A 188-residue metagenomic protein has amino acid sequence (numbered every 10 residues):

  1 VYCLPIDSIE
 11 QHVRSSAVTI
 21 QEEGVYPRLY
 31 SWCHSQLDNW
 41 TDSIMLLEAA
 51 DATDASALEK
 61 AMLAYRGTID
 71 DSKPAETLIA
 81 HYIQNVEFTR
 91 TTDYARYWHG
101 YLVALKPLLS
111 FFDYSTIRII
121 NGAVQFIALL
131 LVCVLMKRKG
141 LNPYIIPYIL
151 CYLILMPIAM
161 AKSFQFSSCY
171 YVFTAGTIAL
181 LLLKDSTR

Functional and structural regions predicted by a protein language model:
V1-S8: Hydrophobic secretory-pathway targeting helix
T19-Y94: Interfacial juxtamembrane loops and adjacent helix segments that form the catalytic/substrate-binding surfaces
W98, C151-K184: Membrane-interface micro-motifs in multi-pass membrane enzymes
V103-N121: Juxtamembrane segments of multi-pass membrane glycosylation machinery that transfer sugars from lipid-linked donors
T116-G122, L141-P147, S163-Y170: Short, aromatic-rich membrane-interface segments at the entry and exit of alpha-helical transmembrane domains
G122-Y144: Transmembrane-helix motifs of polytopic, lipid-linked glycan transferases
A128-M136, T174-T187: Transmembrane alpha-helical segments
I145-L153, R188: Central hydrophobic cores of alpha-helical transmembrane segments in multi-pass integral membrane proteins
